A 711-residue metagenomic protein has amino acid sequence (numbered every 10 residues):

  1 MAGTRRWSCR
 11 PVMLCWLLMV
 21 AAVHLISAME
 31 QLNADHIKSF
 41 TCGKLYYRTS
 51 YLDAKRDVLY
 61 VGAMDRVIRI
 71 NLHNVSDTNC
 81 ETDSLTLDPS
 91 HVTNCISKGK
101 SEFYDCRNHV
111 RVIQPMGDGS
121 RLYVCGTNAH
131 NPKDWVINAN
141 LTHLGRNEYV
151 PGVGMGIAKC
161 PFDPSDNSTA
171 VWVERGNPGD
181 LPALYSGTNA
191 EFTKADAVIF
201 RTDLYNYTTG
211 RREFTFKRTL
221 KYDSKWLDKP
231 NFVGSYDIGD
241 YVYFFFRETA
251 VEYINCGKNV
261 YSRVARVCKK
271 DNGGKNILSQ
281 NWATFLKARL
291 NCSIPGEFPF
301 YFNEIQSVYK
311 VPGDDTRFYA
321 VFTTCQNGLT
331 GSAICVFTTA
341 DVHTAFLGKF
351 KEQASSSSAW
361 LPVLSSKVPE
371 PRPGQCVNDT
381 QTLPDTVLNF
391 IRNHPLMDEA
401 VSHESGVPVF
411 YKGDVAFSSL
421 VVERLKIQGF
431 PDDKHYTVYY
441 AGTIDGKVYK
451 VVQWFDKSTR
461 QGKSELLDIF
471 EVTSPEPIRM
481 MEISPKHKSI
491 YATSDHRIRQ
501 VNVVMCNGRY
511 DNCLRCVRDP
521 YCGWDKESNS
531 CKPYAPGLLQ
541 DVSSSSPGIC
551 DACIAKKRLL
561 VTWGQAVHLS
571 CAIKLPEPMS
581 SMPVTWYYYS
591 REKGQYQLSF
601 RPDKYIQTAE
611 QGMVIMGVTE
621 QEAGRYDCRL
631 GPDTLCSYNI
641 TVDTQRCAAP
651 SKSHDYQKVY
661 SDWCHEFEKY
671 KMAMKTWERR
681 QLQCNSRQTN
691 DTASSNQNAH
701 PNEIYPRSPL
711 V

Functional and structural regions predicted by a protein language model:
A2, R6-I483, H487-K488, A492-Q500 (+3 more regions): Disulfide-stabilized extracellular ectodomains of secreted/luminal proteins, especially beta-rich
N71-H73, G119, V136, T634-R646 (+1 more regions): Edge beta-strands of extracellular beta-sandwich domains
L420, H568-L575, P583-R591, E622-P632: Structural signature of extracellular immunoglobulin-like
T459-I469, M579-M613, Q621: Immunoglobulin-superfamily Ig-like beta-sandwich domains in protein ectodomains
Y521-P533, S546, D691, R707-P709: Extracellular Cys-Trp
K557-V561, P602-R625, L630-D633: Extracellular beta-strand/loop-rich beta-sandwich domains predominantly from IgSF
T562-A566: Solvent-exposed, conformationally flexible loop/turn segments
R625-A648, M674-R707: Extracellular/luminal immunoglobulin-like beta-sandwich modules
